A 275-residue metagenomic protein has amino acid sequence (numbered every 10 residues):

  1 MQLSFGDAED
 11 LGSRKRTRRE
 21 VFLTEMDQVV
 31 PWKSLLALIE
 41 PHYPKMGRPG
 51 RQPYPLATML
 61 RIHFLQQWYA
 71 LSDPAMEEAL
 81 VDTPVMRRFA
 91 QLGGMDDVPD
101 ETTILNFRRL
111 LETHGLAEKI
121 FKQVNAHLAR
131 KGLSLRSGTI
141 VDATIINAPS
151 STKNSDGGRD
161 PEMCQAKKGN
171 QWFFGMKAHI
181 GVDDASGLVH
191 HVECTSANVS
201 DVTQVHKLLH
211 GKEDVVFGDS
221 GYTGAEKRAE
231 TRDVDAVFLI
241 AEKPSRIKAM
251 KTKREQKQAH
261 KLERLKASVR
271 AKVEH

Functional and structural regions predicted by a protein language model:
M1-K33, A37: Charged, often Cys/His-bearing segments associated with DNA-binding zinc-finger transcription factors
Q2-F5, P74, E78-V81, A90-V234 (+1 more regions): Polybasic low-complexity intrinsically disordered regions
P31, R51-A57, D96-D100, L265: Secondary-structure capping and boundary motifs in well-ordered enzyme cores
L36, I145, E263-H275: Short amphipathic alpha-helical "interface-anchor" segments enriched in bulky aromatics
L38-A57: An N-terminal domain-cap segment
M46-R48, L92, Q256-V269: Short, solvent-exposed helix-loop connector elements
T58-A70: Alpha-helical support elements that line or immediately flank enzyme active sites and cofactor-binding pockets
P244-A249: Short gly/pro/ser/thr-enriched loop/turn and capping motifs at secondary-structure boundaries
